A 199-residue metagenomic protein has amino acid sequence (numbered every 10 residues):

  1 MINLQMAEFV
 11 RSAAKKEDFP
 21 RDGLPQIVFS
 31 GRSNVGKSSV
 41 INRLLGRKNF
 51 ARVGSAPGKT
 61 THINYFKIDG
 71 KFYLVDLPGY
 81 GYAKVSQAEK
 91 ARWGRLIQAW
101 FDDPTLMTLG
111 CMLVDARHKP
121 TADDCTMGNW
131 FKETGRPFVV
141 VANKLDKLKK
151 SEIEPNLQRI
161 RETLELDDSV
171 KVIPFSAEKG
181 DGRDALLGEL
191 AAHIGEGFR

Functional and structural regions predicted by a protein language model:
M1-K84, G195-E196: Conserved G1/Walker A P-loop phosphate-binding module
L4-K16, K147-R199: Canonical P-loop GTPase G-domain recognition
G23, N49, H62, E89-W93 (+5 more regions): Helical mechanochemical/support elements of P-loop NTPase systems and associated helical scaffolds
L44-K48, F101, L164, L190: Hydrophobic aliphatic residues
H62-I68, R95-D103: Conserved alpha-helical scaffold flanking the Walker A/P-loop in AAA+ ATPase domains
F66, N143, L186: Residue-level signal for inorganic ion chemistry
Y80-K90, R117, D146-K149: Flexible beta-alpha connector loops of hexameric P-loop NTPases
Q98-V170: Conserved C-terminal guanine-recognition region of P-loop GTPase G domains, centered on the G4
